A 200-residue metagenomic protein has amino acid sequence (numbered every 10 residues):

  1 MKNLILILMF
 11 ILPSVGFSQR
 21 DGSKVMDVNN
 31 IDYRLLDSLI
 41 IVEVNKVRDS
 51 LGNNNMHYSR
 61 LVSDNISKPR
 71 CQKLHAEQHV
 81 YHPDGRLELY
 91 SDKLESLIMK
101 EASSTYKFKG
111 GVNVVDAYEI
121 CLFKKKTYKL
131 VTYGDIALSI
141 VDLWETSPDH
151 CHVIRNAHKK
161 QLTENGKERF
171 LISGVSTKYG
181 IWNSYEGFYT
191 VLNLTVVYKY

Functional and structural regions predicted by a protein language model:
M1-R20: Bacterial Sec-dependent N-terminal signal peptides
Q19-Y200: Functional surface patches built around histidine and acidic residues
